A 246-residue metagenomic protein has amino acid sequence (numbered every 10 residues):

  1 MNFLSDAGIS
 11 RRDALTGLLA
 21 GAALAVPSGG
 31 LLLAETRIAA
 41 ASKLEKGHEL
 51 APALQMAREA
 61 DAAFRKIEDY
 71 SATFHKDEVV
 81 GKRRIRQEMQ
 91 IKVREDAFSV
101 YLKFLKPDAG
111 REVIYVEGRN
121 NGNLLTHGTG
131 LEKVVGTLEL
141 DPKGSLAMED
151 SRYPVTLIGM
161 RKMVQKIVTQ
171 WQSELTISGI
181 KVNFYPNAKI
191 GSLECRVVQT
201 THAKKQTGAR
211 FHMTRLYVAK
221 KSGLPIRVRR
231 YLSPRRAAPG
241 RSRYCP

Functional and structural regions predicted by a protein language model:
M1-D13, G17-T36: N-terminal secretory signal peptides
A23-L33, R83-R86, Q90, I114-G118 (+2 more regions): Surface-exposed flexible segments
E35-E49: Compositionally biased, proline/threonine/alanine/serine-rich low-complexity intrinsically disordered stretches
A39, A97-F98, G191, P234: Subset-of-secretome marker
P52-L131: N-terminal mature ectodomain segment of secretory-pathway/periplasmic proteins
G81, D108-E112, E132-V135, K205-T207 (+1 more regions): A short local loop/turn or secondary-structure capping micro-motif enriched for an aromatic residue
I114-P154: Surface-exposed, polar helix/loop patches in the mature regions of secreted/periplasmic/lumenal proteins that form
L124, G144-P246: Gly/Pro-enriched, hydrophobic low-complexity segments that function as extracytoplasmic propeptides/linkers
